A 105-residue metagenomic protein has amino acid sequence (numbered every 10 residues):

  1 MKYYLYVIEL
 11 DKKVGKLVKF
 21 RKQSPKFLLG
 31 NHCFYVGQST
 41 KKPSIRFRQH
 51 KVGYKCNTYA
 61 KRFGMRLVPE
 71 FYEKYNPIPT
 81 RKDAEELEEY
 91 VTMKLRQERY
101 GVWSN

Functional and structural regions predicted by a protein language model:
M1-R48, K82-Y90: GIY-YIG nuclease catalytic motif and its immediate N-terminal context
K41-S44, R48-N105: Aromatic/basic micro-patches that form nucleic-acid/chromatin recognition or nuclease catalytic surfaces
